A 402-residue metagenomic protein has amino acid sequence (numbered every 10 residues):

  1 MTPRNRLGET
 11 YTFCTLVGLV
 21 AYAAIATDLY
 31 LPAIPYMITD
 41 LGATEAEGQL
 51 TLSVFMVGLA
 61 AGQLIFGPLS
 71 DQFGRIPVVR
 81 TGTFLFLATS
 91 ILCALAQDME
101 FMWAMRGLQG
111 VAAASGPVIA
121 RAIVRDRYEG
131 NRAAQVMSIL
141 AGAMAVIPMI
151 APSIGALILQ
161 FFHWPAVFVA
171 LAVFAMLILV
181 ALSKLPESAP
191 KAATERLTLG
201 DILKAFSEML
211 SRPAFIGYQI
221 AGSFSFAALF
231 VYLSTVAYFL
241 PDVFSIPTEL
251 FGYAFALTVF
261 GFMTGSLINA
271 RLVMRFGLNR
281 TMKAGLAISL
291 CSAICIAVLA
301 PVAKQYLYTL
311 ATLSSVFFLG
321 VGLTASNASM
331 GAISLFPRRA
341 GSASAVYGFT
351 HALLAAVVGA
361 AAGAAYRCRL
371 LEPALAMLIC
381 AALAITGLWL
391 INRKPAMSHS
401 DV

Functional and structural regions predicted by a protein language model:
T2-R6, E187-Q219: Juxtamembrane intracellular "pre-TM" segments in multi-pass secondary transporters
Y11-E45, Y232-A237: Extracytoplasmic
G42, G74, L95-F101, A112 (+1 more regions): Helix-breaking motifs and short loop linkers at transmembrane-helix boundaries and internal kinks in secondary membrane
A61-E100: Conserved MFS/SLC helix-loop-helix module at the cytosolic interface between two early adjacent transmembrane helices
Q63-G74, G265-N279: Helix-to-loop junctions at the C-terminal end of transmembrane segments in multipass secondary transporters
L85-L92, E100-L108, Y308-S314: Paired small-residue
Q97, F101, G130-N131, S138-S183: Helix-loop-helix hairpin linking two adjacent transmembrane segments in secondary transporters
M105-V146: Cytoplasmic helix-loop-helix junction between adjacent transmembrane helices in 12-TM secondary transporters
